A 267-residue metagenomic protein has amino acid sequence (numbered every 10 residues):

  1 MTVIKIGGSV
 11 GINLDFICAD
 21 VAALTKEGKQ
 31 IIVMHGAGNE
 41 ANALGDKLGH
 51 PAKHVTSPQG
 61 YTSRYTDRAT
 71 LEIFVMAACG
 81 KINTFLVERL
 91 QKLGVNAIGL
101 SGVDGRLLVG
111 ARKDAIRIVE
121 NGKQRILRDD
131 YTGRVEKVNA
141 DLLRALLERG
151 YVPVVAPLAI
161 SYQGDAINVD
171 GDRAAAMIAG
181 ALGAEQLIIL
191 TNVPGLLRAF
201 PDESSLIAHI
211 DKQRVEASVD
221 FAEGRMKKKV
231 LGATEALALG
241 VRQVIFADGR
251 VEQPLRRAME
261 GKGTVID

Functional and structural regions predicted by a protein language model:
M1-D267: C-terminal catalytic "cap/lid" subdomain
